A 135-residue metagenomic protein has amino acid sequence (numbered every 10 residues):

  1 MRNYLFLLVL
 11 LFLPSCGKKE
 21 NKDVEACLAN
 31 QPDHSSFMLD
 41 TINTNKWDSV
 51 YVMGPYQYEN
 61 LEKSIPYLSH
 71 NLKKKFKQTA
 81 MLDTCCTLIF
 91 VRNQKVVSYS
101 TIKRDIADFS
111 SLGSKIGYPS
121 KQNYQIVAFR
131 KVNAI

Functional and structural regions predicted by a protein language model:
M1-R2, G17: N-terminal hydrophobic targeting signals that begin at the initiator methionine
Y4-L13: Sec-dependent N-terminal signal peptides
L8, E59-N60, F109: A broad, structure-centric signal for solvent-exposed, well-ordered loop/edge residues that line or flank functional
P14-S15, D105: Hydrophobic alpha-helical membrane context
C16-H70: N-terminal export/targeting and maturation segments
L72-I135: Extracytoplasmic electrostatic interaction patches
